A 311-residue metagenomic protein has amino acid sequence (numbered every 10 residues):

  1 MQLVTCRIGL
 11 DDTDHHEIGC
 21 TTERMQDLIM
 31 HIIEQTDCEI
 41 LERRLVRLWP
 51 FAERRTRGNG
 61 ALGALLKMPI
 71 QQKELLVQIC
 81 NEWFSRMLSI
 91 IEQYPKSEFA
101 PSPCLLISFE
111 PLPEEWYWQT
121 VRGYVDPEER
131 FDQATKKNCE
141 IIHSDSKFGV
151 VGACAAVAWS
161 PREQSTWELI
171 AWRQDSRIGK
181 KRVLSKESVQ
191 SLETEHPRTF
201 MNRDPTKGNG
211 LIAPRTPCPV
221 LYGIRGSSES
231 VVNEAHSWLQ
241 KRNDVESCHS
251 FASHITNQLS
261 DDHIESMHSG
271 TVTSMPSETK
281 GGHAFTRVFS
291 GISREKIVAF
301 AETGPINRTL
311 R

Functional and structural regions predicted by a protein language model:
L3-W49: N-terminal ordered "arm"
L10, A64-Q71: Short beta-strand-to-loop capping motifs
T36-R43, I91-A100, G282: Flexible, glycine/charged-enriched surface loops at secondary-structure junctions
R43-A64: Short, charge-patterned binding micro-sites
K67, K73-N257: Long, hydrophobic alpha/beta structural blocks
A235-W238, T271-I292: Short beta-strand/loop turn elements enriched in aromatics
Q258-G281, R311: Structural detector for short beta-strands of small beta-barrel domains
R287-L310: Beta-strand/loop nucleic-acid-binding surfaces
